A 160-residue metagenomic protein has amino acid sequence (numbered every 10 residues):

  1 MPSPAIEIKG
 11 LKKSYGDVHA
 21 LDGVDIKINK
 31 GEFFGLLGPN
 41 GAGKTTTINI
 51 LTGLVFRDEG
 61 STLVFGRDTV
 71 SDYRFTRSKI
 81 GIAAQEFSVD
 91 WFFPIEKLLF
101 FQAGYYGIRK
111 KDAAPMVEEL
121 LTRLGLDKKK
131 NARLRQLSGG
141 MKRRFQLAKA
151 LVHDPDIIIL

Functional and structural regions predicted by a protein language model:
P39-G43: Walker A (P-loop) phosphate-binding loop of ABC-type ATPase nucleotide-binding domains
G60-S71, F75-T76: Conserved ABC transporter NBD signature motif
F100, G104, K111-K129: Conserved ABC ATPase "signature" region
R133-L137: Conserved ABC ATPase signature
L147: Hydrophobic anchor residue at the start of the ABC signature
D154: Conserved catalytic motifs of ABC-family nucleotide-binding domains
